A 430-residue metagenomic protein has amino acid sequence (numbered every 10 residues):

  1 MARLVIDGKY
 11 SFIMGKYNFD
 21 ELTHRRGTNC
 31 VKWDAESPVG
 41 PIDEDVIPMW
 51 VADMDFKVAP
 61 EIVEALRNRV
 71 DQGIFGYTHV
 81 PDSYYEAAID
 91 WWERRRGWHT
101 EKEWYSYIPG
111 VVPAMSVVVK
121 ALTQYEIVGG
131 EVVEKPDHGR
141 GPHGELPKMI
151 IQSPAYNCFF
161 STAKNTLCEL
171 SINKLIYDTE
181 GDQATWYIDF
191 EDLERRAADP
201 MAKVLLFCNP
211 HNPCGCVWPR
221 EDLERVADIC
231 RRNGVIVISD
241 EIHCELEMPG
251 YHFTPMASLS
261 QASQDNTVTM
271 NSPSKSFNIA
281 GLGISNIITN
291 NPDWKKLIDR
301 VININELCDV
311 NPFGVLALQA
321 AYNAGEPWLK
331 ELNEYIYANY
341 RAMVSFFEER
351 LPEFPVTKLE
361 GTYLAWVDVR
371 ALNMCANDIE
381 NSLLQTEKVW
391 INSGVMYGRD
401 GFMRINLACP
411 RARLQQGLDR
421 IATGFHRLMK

Functional and structural regions predicted by a protein language model:
I6, S11, E64-A65, Q261-Y337 (+1 more regions): Conserved core segment of the aminotransferase class I/II
D7-V117, A324, L428: N-terminal small-domain helix-loop-helix segment of the aminotransferase-like
F75-D228, E245-L246, F253-S258, A262 (+1 more regions): Conserved core of the PLP fold type I
I151, I172, I238-S239, I391-S393: Hydrophobic residues in well-ordered beta-strands that form the structural core
T166, P200, R232-N233, S263 (+2 more regions): Helix C-cap/helix->beta junction micro-motif
S263, N373-C375, S382-I391, M396-K430: PLP-dependent enzyme catalytic core of the Aspartate aminotransferase-like
V315, Q319, Y335-V344, V356-V369: Conserved glycine-rich beta-strand-loop-beta hairpin in the small C-terminal domain of fold type I
